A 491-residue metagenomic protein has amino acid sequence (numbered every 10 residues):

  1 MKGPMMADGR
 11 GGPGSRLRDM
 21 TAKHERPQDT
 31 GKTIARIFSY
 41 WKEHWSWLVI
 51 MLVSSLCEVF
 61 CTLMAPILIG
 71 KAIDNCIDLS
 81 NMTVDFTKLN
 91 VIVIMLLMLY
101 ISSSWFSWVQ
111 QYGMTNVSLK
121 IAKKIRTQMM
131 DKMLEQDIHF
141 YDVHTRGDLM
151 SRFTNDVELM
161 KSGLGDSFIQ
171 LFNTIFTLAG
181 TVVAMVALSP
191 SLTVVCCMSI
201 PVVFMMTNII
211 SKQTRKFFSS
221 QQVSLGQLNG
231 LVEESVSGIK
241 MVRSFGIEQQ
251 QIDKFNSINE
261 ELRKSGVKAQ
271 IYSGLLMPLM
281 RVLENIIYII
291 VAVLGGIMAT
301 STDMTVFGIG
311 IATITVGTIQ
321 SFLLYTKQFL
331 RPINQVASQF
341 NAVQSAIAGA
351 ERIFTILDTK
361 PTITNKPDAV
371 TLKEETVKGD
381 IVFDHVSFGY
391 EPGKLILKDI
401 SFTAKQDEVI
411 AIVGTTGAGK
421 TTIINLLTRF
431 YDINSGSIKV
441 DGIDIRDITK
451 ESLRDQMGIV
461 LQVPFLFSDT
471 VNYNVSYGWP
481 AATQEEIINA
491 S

Functional and structural regions predicted by a protein language model:
M1-T62, I77-I92, Q110-M114, S118 (+6 more regions): Membrane-integrated ABC transporters
A22-T30, V53-S54, C61-I77, L99-R146 (+11 more regions): Juxtamembrane helix-loop junctions of ABC transporter transmembrane domains
F38, E43, I138-H139, V157-L164 (+8 more regions): An intracellular "coupling" helix at the cytosolic face of ABC transporter transmembrane type-1 domains
L48-F106, V186-S191, V293, T300-T313: Transmembrane helix-loop-helix hairpins at lipid-water interfaces of multipass membrane proteins, especially the type-1
M64-P66, G70, I169-S211, V267-Q320: A hydrophobic transmembrane-helix motif
T115, R243-I247, I271, M280 (+2 more regions): Cytosolic ends of transmembrane helices, especially the final helix of ABC transmembrane type-1 domains
M129, M133, V242, I353 (+1 more regions): Helix-loop junctions and hydrophobic alpha-helical segments within the transmembrane domains of large membrane
D358, N365-D368, L372-S491: ABC-type nucleotide-binding domain
